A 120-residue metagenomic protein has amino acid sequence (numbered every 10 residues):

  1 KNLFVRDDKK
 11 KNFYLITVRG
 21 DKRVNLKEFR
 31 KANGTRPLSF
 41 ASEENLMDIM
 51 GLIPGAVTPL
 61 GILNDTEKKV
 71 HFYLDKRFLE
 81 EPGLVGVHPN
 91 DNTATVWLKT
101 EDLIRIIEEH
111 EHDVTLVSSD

Functional and structural regions predicted by a protein language model:
K1-D120: Extended, low-hydrophobicity, polar/charged segments
